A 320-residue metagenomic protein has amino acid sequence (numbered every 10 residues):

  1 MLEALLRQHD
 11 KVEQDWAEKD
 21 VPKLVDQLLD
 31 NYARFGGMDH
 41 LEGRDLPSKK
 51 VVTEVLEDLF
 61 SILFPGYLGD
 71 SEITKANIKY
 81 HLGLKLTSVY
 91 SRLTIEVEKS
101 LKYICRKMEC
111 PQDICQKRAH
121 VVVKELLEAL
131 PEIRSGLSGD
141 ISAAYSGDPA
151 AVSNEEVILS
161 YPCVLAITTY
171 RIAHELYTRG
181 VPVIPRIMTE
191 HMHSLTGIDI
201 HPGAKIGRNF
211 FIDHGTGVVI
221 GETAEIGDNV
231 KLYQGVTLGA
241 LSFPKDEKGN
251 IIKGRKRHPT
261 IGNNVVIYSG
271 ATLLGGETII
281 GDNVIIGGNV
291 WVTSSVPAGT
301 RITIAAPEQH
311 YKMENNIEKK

Functional and structural regions predicted by a protein language model:
M1-I187, E318-K320: Terminal amphipathic alpha-helical/low-complexity segments used for targeting or macromolecular assembly
H193-E314: Structural signal for interior beta-strand "rungs" in well-ordered beta-sheet cores of soluble enzyme domains
